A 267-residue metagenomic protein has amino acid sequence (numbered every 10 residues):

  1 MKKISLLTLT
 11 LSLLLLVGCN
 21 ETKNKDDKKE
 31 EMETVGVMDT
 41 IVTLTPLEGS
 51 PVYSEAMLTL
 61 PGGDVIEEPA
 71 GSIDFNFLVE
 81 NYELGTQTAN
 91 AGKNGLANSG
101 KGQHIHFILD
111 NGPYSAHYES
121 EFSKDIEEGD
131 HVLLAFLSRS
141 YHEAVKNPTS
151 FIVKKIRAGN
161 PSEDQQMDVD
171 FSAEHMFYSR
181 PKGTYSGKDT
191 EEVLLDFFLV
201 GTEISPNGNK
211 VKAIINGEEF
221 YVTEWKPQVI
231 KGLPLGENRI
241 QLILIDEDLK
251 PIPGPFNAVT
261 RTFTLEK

Functional and structural regions predicted by a protein language model:
L15-G18: C-terminal motif of bacterial Sec signal peptides marking the signal peptidase cleavage site
N20-T22: Bacterial signal peptide processing site
K29-A70, A158-S186: Short, compositionally biased P/S/T/A/G/V-rich stretches that sit at domain boundaries
E68-F75, Q87-K93, G187-D196: Short coil/turn motif common to extracellular beta-sandwich-like domains
I73, F77, E127-R139, F197 (+1 more regions): Short, well-structured beta-strand segments within conserved domains
I105-F107, N209-A213: Short beta-strand elements bearing conserved aromatic residues within extracellular beta-rich modules
G112-E119, E218-W225: Short beta-strand segments within Ig-like beta-sandwich modules, predominantly Fibronectin type-III
Y114, S138-N147, F220, I245-P253: Short acidic/polar inter-strand loop motif in beta-rich domains
